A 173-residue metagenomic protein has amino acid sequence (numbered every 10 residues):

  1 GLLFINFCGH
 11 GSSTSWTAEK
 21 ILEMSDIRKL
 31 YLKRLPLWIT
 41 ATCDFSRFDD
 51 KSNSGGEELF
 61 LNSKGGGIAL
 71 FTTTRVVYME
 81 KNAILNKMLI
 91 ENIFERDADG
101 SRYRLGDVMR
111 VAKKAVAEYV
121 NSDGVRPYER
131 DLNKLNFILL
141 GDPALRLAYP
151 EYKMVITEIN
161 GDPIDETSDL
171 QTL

Functional and structural regions predicted by a protein language model:
G1-F4, L140, T172: Short intrinsically disordered, low-complexity coil segments enriched in acidic
G1-K51: Catalytic-core segments of thiol-dependent peptidases
K20, D123-G124, N160: Residue-level detector of alpha-helical recognition elements and their boundaries
K29-K33, S63-G66, F94-A98, P163-D165 (+1 more regions): Glycine-rich loops and low-complexity Gly/Arg-rich segments that provide flexible linkers or classic glycine-based
A41, S46-V155: Active-site-proximal C-terminal subdomain of hydrolase catalytic domains
R146-L173: Surface beta-strand/loop "capping" patches
